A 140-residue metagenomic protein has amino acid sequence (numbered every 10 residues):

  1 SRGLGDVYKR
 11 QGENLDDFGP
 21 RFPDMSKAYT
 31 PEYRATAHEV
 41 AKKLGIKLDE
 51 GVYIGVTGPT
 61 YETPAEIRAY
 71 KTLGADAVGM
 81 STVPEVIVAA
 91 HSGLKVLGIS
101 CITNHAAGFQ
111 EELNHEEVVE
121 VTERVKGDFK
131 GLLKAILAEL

Functional and structural regions predicted by a protein language model:
S1-Y8: Short, small-residue-biased leader/transition segments that mark boundaries at the very start of proteins
R2, V52-G58, P84, C101-H105: Glycine-rich beta-alpha junction loops
K9-P23: Acidic/polar active-site rim loop that often engages polyanionic ligands
F22, S26, G55-P59, V78 (+1 more regions): Glycine- and other small-residue-rich loops at beta-strand/loop junctions that grip anionic moieties
E32, T36-I46, G131-E139: Generic non-transmembrane alpha-helical segments
K43-D76: Active-site/ligand-binding-proximal alpha/beta "capping" segment
M80-E117: Zn-dependent metallopeptidase/amidohydrolase metal-coordination segment
A107-L140: His/Asp/Glu-rich mid-to-C-terminal helical/loop segments that flank catalytic regions of hydrolases
